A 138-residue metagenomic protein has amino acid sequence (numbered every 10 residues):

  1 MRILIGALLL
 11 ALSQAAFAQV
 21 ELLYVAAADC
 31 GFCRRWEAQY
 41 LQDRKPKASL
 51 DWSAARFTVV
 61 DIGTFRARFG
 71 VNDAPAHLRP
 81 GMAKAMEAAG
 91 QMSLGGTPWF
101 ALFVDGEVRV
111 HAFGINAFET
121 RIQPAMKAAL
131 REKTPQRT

Functional and structural regions predicted by a protein language model:
I5-G6, A16: Cleavable N-terminal signal peptides
Q19-C30: Short active-site neighborhood of thiol/selenol oxidoreductases, capturing the structured segment around
C30-R34, F100: The canonical Cys-X-X-Cys-His
R34-S49: Typically the conserved alpha-helix immediately C-terminal to a functionally engaged Cys/Sec in thioredoxin-like
V59-T97: Thioredoxin-like thiol-disulfide oxidoreductase module
G96-H111: A short, hydrophobic beta-strand/beta-hairpin element that forms part of a small beta-sheet core
F113-T138: Thiol-/selenol-based redox modules, centered on thioredoxin-like and closely related oxidoreductase domains
